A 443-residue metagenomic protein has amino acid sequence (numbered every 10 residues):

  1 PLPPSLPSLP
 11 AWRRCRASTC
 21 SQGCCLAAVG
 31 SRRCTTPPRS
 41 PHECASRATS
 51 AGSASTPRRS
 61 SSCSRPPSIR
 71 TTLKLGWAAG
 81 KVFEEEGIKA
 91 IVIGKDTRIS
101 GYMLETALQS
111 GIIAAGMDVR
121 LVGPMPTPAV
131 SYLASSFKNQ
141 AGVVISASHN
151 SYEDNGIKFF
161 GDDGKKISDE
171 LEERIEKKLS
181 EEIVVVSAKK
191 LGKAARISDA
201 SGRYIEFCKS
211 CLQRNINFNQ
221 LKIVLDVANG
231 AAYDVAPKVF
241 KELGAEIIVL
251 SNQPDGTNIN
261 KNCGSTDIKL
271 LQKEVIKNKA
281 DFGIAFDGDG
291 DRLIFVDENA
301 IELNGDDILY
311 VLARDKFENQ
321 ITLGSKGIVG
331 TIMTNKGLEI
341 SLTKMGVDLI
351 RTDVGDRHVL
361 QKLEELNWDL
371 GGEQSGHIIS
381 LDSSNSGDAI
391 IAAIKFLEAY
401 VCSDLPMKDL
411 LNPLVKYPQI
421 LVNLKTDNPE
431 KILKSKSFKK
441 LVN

Functional and structural regions predicted by a protein language model:
S5-C25, S31-S40, C44-P66: Low-acidity, Ser/Thr- and Arg-rich intrinsically disordered low-complexity segments
R59-S60, S64-S110, A114-A115, A194-L221 (+2 more regions): An N-terminal, well-structured beta->alpha segment
K81, I88-D154, K238-V296: N-terminal small/polar loop signature for handling phosphorylated ligands or for N-terminal nucleophile
A129, E173-E206, S210, E298-G372 (+1 more regions): Proline/glycine-rich low-complexity loops and linkers
N139-D154, V275-D297, I301-E302, V347-D388: Glycine-rich phosphate-binding loop
N155-I276: Gly/Ser/Thr-enriched, mixed-charge loops and adjacent short helices that form phosphate/oxyanion-binding elements
N319, L323-N443: Phosphate-binding and adjacent anionic-ligand microenvironments
